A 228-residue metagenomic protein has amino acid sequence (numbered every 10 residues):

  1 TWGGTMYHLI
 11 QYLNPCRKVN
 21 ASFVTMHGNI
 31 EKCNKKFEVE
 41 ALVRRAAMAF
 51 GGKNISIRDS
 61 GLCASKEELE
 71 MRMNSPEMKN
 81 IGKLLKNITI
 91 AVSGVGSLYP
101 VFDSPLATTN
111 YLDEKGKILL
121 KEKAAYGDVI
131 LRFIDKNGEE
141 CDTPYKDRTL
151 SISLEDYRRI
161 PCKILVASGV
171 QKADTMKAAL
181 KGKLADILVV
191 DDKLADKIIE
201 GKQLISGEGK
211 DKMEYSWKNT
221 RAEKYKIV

Functional and structural regions predicted by a protein language model:
T1-C16: Helix-turn-helix/homeodomain-like alpha-helical modules used for DNA recognition and transcription-factor dimerization
N20-I30: Catalytic or ion-translocation cores adjacent to nucleophile or general acid/base/metal-coordination motifs in diverse
N29-G209, Y215-W217, Y225-V228: Conserved phosphate- and dinucleotide-binding cores of soluble alpha/beta proteins, encompassing both enzyme active
